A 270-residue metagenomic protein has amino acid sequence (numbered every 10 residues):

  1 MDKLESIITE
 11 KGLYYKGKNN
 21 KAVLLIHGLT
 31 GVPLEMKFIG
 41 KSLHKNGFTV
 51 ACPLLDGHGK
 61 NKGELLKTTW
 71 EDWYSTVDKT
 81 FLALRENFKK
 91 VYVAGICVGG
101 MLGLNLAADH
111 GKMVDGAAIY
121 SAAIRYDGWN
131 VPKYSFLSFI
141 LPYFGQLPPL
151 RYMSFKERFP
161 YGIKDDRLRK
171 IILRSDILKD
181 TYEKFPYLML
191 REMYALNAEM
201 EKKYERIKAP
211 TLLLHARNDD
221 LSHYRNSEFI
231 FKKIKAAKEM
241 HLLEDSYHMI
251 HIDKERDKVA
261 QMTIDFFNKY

Functional and structural regions predicted by a protein language model:
L43-E64: Conserved alpha/beta-hydrolase
G95-G99, G103: Gly/Ala-rich beta-loop-alpha elbow adjacent to hydrolase catalytic centers
A117-F144: Flexible "cap/lid" loop of the alpha/beta hydrolase fold
E157-R206: Alpha/beta-hydrolase
I207, L213-H215, D219: Short beta-strand/loop motif that positions the catalytic acidic residue of the alpha/beta-hydrolase fold
D220-N226: Conserved alpha/beta-hydrolase "acid-adjacent" motif
E228, K232-M249: Catalytic histidine neighborhood in serine/cysteine hydrolases with alpha/beta-hydrolase-type architecture
E244-Y270: Catalytic active-site module of serine/aspartate enzymes centered on a nucleophile-bearing elbow/loop
